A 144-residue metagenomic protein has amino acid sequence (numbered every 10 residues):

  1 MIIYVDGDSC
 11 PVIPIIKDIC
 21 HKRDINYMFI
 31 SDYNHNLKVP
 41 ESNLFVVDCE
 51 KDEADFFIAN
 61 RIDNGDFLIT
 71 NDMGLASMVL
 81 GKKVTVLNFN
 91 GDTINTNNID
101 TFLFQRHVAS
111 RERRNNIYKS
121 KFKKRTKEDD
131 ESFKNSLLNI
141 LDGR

Functional and structural regions predicted by a protein language model:
I2-R144: Nuclease catalytic cores that cleave nucleic-acid phosphodiester bonds, predominantly acidic two-metal-ion
